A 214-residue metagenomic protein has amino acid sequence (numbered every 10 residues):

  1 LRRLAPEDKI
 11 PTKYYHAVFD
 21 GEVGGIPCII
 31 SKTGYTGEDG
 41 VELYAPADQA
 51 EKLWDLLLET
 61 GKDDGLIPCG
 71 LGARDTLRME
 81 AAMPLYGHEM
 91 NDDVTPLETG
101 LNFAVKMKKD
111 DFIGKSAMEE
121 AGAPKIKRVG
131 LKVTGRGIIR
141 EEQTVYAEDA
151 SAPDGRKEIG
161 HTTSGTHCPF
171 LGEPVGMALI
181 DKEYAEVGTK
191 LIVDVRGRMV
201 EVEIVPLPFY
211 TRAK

Functional and structural regions predicted by a protein language model:
L1-K214: Conserved, structured C-terminal
